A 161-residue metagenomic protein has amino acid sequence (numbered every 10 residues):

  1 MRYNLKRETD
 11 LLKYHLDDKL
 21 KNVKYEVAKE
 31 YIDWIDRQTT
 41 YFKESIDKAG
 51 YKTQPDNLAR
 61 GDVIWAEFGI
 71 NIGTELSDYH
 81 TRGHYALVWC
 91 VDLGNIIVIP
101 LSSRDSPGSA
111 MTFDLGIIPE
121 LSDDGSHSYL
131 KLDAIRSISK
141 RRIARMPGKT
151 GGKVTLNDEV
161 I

Functional and structural regions predicted by a protein language model:
M1-A49, T53-D56, T112-I161: C-terminal terminal-subdomain/extension
E67, L101, D133-I135: Structured loops at beta-to-helix junctions and adjacent beta-edge loops in soluble globular domains
G69-T74: Short, charged beta-turn/beta-strand-edge "cap" motif at the junction between a beta-strand and an adjacent loop
E75-S122: Compact nucleic-acid interaction/catalytic patches
